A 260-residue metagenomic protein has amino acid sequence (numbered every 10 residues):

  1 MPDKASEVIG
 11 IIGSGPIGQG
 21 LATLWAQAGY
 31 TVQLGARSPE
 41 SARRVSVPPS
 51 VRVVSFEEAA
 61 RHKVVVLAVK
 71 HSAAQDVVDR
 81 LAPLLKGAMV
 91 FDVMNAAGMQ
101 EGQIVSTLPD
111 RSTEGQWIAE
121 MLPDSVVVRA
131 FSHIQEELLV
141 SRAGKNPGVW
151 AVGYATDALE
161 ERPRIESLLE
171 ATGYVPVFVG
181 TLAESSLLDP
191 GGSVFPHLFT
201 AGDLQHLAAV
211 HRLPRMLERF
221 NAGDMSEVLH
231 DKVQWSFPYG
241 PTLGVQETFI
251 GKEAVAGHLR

Functional and structural regions predicted by a protein language model:
P2-P49: NAD(P)+-binding Rossmann beta1-loop-alpha1 motif at the extreme N-terminus of oxidoreductases
A5-V8, G87, V149: Phosphate-coordination loops involved in phosphoryl transfer and adenosine-cofactor binding
S46, S50, V54-M89, V93-G102: Rossmann-like NAD(P)-binding element
V54, E120-V127, K145-H211: Internal alpha-helical scaffold of NAD(P)-dependent oxidoreductase catalytic cores
M94-E137, S141-G144: Rossmann-fold NAD(P)-binding glycine/threonine-rich loop
A209-G223: Short, aromatic-enriched amphipathic alpha-helices that serve as compact interaction elements
A222, E227-R260: A solvent-exposed, acidic/Ser-Thr-rich amphipathic alpha-helical stretch
